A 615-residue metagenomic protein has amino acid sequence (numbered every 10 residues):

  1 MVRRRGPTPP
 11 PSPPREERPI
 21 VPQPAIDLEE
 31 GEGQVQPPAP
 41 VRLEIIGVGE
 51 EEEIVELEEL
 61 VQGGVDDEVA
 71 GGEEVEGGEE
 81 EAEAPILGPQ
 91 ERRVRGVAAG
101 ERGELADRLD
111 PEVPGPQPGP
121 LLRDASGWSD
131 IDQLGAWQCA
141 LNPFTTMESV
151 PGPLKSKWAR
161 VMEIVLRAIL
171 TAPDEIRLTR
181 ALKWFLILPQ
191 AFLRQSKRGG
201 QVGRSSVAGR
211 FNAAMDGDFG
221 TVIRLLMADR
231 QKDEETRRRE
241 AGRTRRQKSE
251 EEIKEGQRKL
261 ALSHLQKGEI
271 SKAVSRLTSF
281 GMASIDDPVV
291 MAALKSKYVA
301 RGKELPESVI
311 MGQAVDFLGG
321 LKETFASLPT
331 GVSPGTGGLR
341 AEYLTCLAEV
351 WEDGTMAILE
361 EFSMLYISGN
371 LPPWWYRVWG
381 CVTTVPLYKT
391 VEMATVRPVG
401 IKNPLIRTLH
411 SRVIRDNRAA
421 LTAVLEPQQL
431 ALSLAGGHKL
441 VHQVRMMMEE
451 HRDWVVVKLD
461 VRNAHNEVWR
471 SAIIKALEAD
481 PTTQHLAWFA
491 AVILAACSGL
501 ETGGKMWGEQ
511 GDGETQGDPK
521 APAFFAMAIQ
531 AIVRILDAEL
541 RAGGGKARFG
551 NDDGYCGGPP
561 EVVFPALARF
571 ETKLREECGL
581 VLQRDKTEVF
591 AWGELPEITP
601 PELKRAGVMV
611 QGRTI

Functional and structural regions predicted by a protein language model:
G6-S12, V21: Phospho-regulated RS/SR low-complexity segments
R15, V21, D27-G31, V41 (+6 more regions): Surface-exposed loop/turn segments and immediately adjacent short secondary-structure elements within folded domains
K248, E307, M311-A528: Conserved pre-catalytic core of RNA-dependent polymerases
G354-G369, L440-M448, V563-G579, E602-Q611: Inter-domain linker/hinge segments that demarcate the starts of reverse transcriptase and RNase H-type modules
W375-R377, K546-F549, V581-R584: Short beta-strand
V413-Q429, A523-A566: Active-site palm subdomain of RNA-directed nucleic acid polymerases
N463-P481, A547-E577, W592-L595: Catalytic palm subdomain of template-directed nucleic-acid polymerases, centered on the conserved carboxylate motif
Q583-T614: Short, conserved micro-motifs composed of acidic
